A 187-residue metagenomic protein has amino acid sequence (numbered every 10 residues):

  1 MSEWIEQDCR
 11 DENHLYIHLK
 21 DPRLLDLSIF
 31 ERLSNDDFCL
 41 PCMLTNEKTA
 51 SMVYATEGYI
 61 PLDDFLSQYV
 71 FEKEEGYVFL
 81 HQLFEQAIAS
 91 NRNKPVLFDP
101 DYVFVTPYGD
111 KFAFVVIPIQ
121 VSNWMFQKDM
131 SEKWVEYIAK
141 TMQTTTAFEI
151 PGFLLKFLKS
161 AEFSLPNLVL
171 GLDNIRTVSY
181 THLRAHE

Functional and structural regions predicted by a protein language model:
M1-E12, P22-L25: ATP-binding glycine-rich phosphate-binding loop
C9-R10, T45-E47, V105-P107: Generic beta-strand structural signal
H14-R23, I29-K73: Conserved structural core of kinase catalytic domains
H18-P22, P100, P118: Structural motif
L33, S67-K94: Conserved kinase catalytic-core helix
A87-P107: Catalytic-loop of the protein kinase fold
T106-T177: C-lobe/activation-segment region of protein kinase-like
T181-E187: Conserved small/polar residues in nucleotide/adenosyl-binding loops
